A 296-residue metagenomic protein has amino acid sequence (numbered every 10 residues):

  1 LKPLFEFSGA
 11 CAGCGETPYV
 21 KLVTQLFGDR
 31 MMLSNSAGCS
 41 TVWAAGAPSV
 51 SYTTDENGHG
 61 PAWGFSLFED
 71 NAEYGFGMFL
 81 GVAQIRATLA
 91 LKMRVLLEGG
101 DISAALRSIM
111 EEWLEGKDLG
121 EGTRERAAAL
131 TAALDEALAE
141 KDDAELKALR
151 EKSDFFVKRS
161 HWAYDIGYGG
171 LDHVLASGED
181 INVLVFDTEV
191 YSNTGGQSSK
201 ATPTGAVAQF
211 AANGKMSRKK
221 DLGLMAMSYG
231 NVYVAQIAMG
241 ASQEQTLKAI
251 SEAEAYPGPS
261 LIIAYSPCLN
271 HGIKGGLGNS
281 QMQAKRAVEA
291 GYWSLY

Functional and structural regions predicted by a protein language model:
L1-P18, L22-Q25, S49, Y74 (+1 more regions): Flanking helices and flexible, charged tails adjoining ferredoxin-like Fe-S electron-transfer domains in multi-subunit
K2-A10, S66-L80, Q84-D101, G205-A255: Conserved thiamine diphosphate
E16-L22, D29-M32, V42-T54, E145-Q197 (+2 more regions): Thiamine diphosphate
P48-P61, T246-Y296: Glycine/aspartate-rich loop-and-adjacent alpha/beta segment that forms the canonical ThDP
F68-K152: N-terminal leader/propeptide and maturation segments of large enzyme subunits in energy/redox metabolism and hydrolases
R126-A129, L134, K158, V185-S199 (+1 more regions): Core alpha/beta catalytic barrel or barrel-like domain that forms the active/cofactor pocket in diverse metabolic
H173-A201, A206-K220, G240, Y256 (+2 more regions): Residues forming the flavin
